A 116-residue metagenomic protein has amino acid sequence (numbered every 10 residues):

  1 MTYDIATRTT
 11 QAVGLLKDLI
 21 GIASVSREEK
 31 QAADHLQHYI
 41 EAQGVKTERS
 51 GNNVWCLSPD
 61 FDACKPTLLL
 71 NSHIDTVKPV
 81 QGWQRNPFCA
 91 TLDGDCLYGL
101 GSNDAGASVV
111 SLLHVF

Functional and structural regions predicted by a protein language model:
T2-N103: Acidic/His- and Gly-rich active-site-bordering loop/insert found across diverse amide/peptide-bond hydrolases
G101-F116: Active-site alpha-helical elements of protease catalytic centers
